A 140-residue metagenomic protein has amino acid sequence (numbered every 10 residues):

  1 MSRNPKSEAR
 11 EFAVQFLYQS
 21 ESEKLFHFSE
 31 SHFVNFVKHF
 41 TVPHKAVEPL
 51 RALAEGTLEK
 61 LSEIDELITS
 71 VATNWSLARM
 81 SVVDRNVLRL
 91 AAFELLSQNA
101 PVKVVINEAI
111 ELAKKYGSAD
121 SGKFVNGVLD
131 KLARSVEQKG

Functional and structural regions predicted by a protein language model:
M1-G122, N126-G140: N-terminal interaction/assembly modules
